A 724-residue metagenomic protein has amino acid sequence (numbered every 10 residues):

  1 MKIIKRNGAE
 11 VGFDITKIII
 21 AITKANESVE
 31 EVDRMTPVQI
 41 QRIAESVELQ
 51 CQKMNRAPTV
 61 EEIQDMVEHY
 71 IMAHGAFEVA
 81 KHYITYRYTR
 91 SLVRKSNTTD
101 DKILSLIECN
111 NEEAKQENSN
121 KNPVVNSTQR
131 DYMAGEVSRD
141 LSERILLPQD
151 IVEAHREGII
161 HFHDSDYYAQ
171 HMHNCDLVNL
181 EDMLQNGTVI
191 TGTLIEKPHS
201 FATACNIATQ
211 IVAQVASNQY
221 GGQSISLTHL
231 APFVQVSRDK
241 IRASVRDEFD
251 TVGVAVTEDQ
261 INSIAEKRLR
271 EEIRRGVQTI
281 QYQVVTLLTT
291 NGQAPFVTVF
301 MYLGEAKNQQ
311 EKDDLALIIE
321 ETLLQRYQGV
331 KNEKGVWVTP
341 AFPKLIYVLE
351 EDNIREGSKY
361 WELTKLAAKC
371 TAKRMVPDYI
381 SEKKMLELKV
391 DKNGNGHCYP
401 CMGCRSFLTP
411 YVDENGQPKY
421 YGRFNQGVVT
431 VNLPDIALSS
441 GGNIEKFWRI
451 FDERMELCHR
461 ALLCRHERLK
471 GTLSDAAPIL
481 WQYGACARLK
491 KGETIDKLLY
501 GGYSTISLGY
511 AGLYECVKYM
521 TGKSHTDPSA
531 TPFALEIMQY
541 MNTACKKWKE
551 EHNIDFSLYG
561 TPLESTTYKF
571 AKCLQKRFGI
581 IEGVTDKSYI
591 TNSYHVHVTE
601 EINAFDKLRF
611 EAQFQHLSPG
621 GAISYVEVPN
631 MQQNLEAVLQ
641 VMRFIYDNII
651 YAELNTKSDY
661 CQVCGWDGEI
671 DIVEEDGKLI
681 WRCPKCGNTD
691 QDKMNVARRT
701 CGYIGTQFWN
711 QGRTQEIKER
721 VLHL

Functional and structural regions predicted by a protein language model:
M1-C109, K718-H723: Charged, amphipathic alpha-helical regulatory modules used for macromolecular assembly or allosteric control
I15-I19, G75-E78, K307-L315, T521-S524 (+2 more regions): Short amphipathic alpha-helical segments with coiled-coil-like heptad repeat character
T23, H459, L463, Y514-K518: Amphipathic, well-packed alpha-helical segments that form the structural scaffold of globular domains
T89-G502, K523, D527-T689, N695: Conserved catalytic cores of very large enzyme subunits
I273-V277, Q281, Y519, R713-E719: Metallocofactor- and cofactor-centric catalytic cores in central/energy metabolism, strongly enriched
M301, I506-Y519, Q539, R699: Contiguous, well-ordered alpha-helical segments that form the cores/surfaces of helical PPI scaffolds
K685-L724: Long insertion/accessory domains within large nucleic-acid-processing enzymes
